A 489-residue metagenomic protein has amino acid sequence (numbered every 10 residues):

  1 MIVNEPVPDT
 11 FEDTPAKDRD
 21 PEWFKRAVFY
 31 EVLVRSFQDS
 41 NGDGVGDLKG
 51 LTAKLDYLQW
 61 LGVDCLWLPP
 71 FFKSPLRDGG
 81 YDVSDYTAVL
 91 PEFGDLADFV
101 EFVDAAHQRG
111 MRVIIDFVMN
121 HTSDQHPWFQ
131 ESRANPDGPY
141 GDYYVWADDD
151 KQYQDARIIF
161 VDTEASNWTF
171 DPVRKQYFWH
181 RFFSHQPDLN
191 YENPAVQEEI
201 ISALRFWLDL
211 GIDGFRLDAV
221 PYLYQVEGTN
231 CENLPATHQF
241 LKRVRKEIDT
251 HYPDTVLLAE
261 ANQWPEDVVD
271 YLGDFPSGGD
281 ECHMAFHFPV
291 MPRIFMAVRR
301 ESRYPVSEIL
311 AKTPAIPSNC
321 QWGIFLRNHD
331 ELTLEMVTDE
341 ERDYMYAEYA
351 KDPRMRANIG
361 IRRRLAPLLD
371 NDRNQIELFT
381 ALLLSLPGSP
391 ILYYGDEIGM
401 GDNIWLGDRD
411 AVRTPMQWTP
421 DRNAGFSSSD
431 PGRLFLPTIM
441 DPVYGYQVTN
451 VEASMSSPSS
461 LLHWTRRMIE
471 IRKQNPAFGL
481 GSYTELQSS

Functional and structural regions predicted by a protein language model:
M1-S489: Active-site and adjacent substrate-binding regions of carbohydrate-active enzymes
